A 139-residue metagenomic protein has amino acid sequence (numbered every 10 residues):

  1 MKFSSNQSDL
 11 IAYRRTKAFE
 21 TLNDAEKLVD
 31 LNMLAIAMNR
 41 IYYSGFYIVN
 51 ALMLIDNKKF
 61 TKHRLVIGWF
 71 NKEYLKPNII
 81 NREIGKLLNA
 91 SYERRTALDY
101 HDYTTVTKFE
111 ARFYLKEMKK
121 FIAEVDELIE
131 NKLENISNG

Functional and structural regions predicted by a protein language model:
M1-G139: Terminal alpha-helical segments
